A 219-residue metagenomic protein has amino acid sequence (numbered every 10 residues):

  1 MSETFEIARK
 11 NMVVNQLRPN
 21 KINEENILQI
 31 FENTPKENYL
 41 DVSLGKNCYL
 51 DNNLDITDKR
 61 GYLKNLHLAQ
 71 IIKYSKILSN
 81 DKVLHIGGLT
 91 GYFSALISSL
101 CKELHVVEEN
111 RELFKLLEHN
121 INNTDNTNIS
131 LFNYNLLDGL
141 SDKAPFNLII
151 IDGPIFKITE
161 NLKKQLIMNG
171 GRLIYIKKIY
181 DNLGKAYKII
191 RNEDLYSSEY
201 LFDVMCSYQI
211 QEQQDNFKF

Functional and structural regions predicted by a protein language model:
M1-L96, L100, E112-T124, N182 (+1 more regions): Class I SAM-dependent transferase core
K76-S197: Conserved nucleotide-cofactor-binding alpha/beta core module
K218-F219: Intracellular loop-helix junctions on the cytosolic face of multi-pass helical membrane proteins
